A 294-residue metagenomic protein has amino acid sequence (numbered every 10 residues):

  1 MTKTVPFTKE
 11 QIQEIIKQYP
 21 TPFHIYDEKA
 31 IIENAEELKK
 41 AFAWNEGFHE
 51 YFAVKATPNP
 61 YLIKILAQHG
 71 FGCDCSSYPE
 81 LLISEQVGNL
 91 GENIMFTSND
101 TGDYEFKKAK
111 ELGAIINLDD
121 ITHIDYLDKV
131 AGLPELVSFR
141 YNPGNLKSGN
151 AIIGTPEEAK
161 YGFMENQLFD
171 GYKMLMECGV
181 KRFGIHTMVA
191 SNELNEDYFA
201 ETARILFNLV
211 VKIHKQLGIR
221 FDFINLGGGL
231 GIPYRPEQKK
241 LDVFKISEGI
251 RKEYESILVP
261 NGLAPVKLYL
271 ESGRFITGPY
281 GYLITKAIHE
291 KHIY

Functional and structural regions predicted by a protein language model:
M1-I116, I121-E135, E177, K181 (+2 more regions): A charged N-terminal "starter" segment
P20-P22, G91-E92, K110-I115, N150-F163 (+2 more regions): Glycine-rich tight-turn/loop motif centered on a GG-T
N59, E80-L82, G102-E105, P143-A159 (+2 more regions): Conserved radical SAM core fold
I63, E85-Q86, F106-K108, L127-V130 (+4 more regions): Short acidic, glycine/serine/threonine-rich loops at helix termini
S76-P79, T97-D100, L136-A151, R182-T187 (+1 more regions): Non-cysteine beta-strand/loop elements that form the S-adenosyl-L-methionine
D120-K181: Conserved anion-binding
M176-N195: Gly/Ser/Thr-enriched, mixed-charge loops and adjacent short helices that form phosphate/oxyanion-binding elements
L194-Y294: C-terminal active-site-proximal or functional interface alpha/beta core segments in diverse enzymes
